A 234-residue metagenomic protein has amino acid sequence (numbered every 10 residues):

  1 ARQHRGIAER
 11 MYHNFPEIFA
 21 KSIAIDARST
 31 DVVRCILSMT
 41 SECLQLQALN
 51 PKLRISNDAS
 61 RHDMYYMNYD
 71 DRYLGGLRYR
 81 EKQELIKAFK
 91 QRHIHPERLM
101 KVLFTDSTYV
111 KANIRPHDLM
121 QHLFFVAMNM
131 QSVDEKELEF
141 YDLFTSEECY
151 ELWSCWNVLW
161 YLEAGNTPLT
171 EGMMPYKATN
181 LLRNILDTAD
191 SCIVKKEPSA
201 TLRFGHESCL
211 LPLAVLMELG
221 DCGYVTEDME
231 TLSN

Functional and structural regions predicted by a protein language model:
A1-D26, T30-N234: Signature for phosphate-centric chemistry
